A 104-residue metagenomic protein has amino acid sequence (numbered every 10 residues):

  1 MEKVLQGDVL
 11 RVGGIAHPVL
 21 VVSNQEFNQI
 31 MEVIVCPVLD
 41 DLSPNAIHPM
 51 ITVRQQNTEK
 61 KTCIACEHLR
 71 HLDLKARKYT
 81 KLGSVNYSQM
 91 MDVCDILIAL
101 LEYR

Functional and structural regions predicted by a protein language model:
M1-R104: Conserved functional hotspots at enzyme active or ligand-binding sites that engage polyanionic ligands
